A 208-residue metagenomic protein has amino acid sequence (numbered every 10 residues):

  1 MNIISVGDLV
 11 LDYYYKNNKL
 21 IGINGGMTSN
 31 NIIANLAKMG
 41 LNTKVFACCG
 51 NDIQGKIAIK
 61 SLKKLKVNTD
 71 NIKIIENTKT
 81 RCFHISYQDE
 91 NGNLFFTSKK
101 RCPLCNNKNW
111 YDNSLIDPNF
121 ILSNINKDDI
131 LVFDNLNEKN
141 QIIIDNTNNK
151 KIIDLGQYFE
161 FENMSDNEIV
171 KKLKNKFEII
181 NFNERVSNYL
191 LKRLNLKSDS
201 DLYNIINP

Functional and structural regions predicted by a protein language model:
M1-I4: Extreme N-terminal starter segment of soluble prokaryotic enzymes
G7-L9, Q157: Active-site metal-binding loops of divalent metal-dependent hydrolases
D12-K19, L41-I130, N146: Conserved N-terminal subdomain of the carbohydrate kinase-like
K19-A34: Short catalytic helix/loop segments, enriched in acidic residues and glycine and frequently bearing histidine
A37: Gly/Ala-rich phosphate-binding loop of Rossmann-like dinucleotide-binding domains, activating on the conserved
N51, D134-K139, Q157-F161: Short beta->alpha connector loops
G55, K139-I142: Short, well-ordered alpha-helical microsegments
N148-P208: Conserved phosphate/ATP/ADP-binding segment of small-molecule kinases
